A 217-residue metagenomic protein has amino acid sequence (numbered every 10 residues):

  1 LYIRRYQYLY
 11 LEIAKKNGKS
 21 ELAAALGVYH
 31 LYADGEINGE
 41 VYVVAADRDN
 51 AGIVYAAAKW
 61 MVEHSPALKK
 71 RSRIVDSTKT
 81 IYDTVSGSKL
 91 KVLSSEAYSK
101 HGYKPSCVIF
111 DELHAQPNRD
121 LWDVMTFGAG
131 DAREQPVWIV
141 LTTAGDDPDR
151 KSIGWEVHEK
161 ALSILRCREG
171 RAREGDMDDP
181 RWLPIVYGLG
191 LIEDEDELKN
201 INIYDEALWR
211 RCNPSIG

Functional and structural regions predicted by a protein language model:
L1-G217: Phosphate/NTP-binding elements of NTP-utilizing enzymes
